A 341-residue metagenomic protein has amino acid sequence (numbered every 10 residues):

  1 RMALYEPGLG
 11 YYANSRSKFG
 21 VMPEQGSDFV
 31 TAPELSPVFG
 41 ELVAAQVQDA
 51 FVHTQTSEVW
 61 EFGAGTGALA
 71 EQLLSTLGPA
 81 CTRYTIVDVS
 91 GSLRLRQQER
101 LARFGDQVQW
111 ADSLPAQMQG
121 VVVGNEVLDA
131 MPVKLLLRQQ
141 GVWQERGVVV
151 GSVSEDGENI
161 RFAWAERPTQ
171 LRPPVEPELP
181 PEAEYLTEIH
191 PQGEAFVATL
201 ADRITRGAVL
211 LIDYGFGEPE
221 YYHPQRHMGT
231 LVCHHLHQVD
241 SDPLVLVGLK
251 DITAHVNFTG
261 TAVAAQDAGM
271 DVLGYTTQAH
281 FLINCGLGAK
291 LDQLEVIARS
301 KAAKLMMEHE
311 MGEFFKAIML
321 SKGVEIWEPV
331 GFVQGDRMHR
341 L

Functional and structural regions predicted by a protein language model:
R1-Q119, H280-I283, A289, L294 (+1 more regions): Rossmann-like AdoMet
F39, V122, D213: Conserved RecA-like P-loop NTPase ATPase core
F62, V89, V127-A130, Y214: Generic detector of well-ordered alpha-helical packing
A80, T85, S113-L114, Q144 (+4 more regions): Hydrophobic/basic alpha-helical segments enriched in Actinobacteria
R94, Q119, M131-P132, P219: Conserved protein kinase catalytic core
A116-M118, V123, P132, R203-R206 (+1 more regions): Short, well-ordered loop/turn elements at secondary-structure boundaries
V123-P177, P224-H234: A mobile, often basic/glycine-rich helix-loop segment that functions as the active-site lid/recognition loop
R172-L341: Long, Lys/Arg- and hydrophobic-enriched amphipathic alpha-helices
